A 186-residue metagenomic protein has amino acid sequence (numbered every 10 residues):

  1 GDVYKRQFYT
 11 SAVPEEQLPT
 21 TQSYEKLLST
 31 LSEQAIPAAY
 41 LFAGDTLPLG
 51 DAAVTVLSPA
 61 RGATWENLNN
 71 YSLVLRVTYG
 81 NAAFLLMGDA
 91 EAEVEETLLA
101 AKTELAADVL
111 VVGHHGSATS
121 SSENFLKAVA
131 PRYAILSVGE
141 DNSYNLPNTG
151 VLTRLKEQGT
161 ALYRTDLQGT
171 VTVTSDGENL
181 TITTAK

Functional and structural regions predicted by a protein language model:
G1-K186: Non-globular, low-confidence helical/coil segments that flank catalytic cores
